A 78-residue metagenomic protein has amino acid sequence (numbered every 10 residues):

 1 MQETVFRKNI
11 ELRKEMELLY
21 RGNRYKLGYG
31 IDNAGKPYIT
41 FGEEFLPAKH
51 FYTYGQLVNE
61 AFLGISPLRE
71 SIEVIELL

Functional and structural regions predicted by a protein language model:
M1-L19: Negatively charged, low-complexity tracts enriched in Asp/Glu with abundant Ser/Thr
R13, E44-L46, G55: Hydrophobic alpha-helical context, especially transmembrane and signal-peptide helices
E17-L19, L46, L78: Intrinsically disordered, low-complexity regions of eukaryotic proteins
R21-N23: Short strand-coil-strand connectors
Y29-A48: Short, surface-exposed, low-complexity cationic segments
K49-L78: Mixed-charge, Lys/Arg-enriched low-complexity segments
